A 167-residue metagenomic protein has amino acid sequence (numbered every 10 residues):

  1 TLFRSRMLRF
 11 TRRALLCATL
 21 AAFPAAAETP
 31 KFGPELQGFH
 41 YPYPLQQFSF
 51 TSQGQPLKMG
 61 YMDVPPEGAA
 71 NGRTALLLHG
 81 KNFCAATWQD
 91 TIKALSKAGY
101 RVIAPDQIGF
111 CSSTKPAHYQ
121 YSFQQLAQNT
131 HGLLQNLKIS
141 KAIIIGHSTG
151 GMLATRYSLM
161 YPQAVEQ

Functional and structural regions predicted by a protein language model:
T1-L2: Short, small-residue-biased leader/transition segments that mark boundaries at the very start of proteins
S5-L15: Bacterial N-terminal signal peptides that target proteins for export
A22-P24: N-terminal signal peptide c-region/cleavage motif recognized by signal peptidases
P34-P66: N-terminal cap/lid segment of alpha/beta-hydrolase-fold proteins
Q53, L57, V64-S112: Conserved HGGG/HGGXW glycine-rich cap/lid loop of the alpha/beta-hydrolase fold
N82-A85, K115-A127: Catalytic nucleophile-loop/oxyanion-hole region of alpha/beta-hydrolase and closely related hydrolase-like folds
Q124-A142: Conserved acidic catalytic loop of the alpha/beta-hydrolase fold
S140-Q167: Conserved hydrolase catalytic core segment
